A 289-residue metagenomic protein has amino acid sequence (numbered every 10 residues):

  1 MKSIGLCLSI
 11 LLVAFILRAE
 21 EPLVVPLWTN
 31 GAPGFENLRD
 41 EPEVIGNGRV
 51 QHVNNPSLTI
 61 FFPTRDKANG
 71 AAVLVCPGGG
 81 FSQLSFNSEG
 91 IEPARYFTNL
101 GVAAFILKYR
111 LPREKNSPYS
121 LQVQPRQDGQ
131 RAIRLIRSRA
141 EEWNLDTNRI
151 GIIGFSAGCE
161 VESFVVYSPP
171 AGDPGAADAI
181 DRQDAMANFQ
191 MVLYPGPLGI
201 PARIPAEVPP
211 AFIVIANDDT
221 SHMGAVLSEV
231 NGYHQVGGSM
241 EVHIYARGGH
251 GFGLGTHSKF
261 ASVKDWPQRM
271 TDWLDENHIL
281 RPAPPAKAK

Functional and structural regions predicted by a protein language model:
E20-K67: N-terminal cap/lid segment of alpha/beta-hydrolase-fold proteins
N69-G78: Short beta-strand element of the alpha/beta-hydrolase
P77-S82, N217-D219: Active-site glycine-rich loops that stabilize anionic/oxyanionic intermediates across multiple enzyme folds
S85-F86, E92, R110-N144, T256-V263: Catalytic nucleophile-loop/oxyanion-hole region of alpha/beta-hydrolase and closely related hydrolase-like folds
N87-F105, N231: Short amphipathic alpha-helix adjacent to the substrate-entry channel of hydrolases
Q127-E207, K287-A288: Primarily recognizes the serine-hydrolase "nucleophile elbow" in alpha/beta-hydrolase and SGNH/GDSL folds
A177-I244: The feature captures the conserved acid-bearing segment of alpha/beta-hydrolase catalytic domains
H234-K289: C-terminal catalytic histidine-bearing segment of alpha/beta-hydrolase fold enzymes
